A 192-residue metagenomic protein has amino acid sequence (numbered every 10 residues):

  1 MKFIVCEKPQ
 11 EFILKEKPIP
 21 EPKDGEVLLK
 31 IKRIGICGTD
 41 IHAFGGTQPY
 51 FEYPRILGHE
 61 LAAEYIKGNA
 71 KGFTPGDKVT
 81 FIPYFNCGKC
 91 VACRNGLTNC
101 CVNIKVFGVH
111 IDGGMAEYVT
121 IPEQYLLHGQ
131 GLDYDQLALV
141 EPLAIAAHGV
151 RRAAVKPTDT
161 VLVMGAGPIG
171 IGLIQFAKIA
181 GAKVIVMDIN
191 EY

Functional and structural regions predicted by a protein language model:
K2, E26-L28, T160: Residues that mark the start of a beta-strand
E7, P18-I19, E52-G58, F107-I111: Short Gly/Pro-enriched turn/cap motifs at secondary-structure boundaries
K8-Q10, K23: Residue-level recognition of beta-strand termini and adjacent short loop/turns
P20-I34, T47-V91, Q130-L132: Glycine-rich beta-strand-centered segment in the early N-terminal region that forms part of a ligand/cofactor-binding
C37, G72, P83-Q130: Cysteine-cluster motifs in flexible loop/terminal segments that predominantly coordinate metals
T39-I41: Cytochrome P450 core scaffold surrounding the K-helix E-X-X-R motif and the conserved "meander" helix-loop region
E60, D77-K78, A92, Y118 (+3 more regions): Residue-level marker of beta-strand positions
L132-Y192: Mid-domain Rossmann-like dinucleotide-binding core that forms the NAD(H)/NADP(H) cofactor-binding site
